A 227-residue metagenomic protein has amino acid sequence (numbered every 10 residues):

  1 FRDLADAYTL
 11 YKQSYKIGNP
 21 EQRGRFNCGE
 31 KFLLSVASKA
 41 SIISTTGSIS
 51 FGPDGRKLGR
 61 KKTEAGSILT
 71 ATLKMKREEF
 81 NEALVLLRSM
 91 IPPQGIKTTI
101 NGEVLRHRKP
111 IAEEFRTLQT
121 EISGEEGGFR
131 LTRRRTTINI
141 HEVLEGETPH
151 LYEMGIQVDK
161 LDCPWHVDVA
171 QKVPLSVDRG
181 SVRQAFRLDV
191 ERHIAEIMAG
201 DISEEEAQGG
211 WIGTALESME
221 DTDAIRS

Functional and structural regions predicted by a protein language model:
F1-G59: Flexible ATP-lid and adjacent glycine-rich G1/G2 motifs of the Bergerat
D3-D6, T46-M90: Extended charged low-complexity segments that act as oligomerization/scaffolding linkers
K12, S38, K74, P92 (+1 more regions): Residue-level marker of positions within ordered structural domains that often coincide with functionally constrained
Y15-K16, G24-N27, K62, F80-A83 (+2 more regions): Short secondary-structure boundary micro-motifs
G18-R23, S67-K74, K172-V182: Short hinge/gating elements
L34, I43, K61-T63, M90-P92 (+1 more regions): A generic structural signal for short, solvent-exposed coil/turn residues that cap or connect secondary-structure
A37-A40, A65-S67, P93-I96, D162-C163: Short glycine-/polar-rich loops that comprise or flank the Walker A/P-loop and associated switch/sensor motifs
N81-R88, P92-S227: GHKL/Histidine-kinase-like ATPase module
